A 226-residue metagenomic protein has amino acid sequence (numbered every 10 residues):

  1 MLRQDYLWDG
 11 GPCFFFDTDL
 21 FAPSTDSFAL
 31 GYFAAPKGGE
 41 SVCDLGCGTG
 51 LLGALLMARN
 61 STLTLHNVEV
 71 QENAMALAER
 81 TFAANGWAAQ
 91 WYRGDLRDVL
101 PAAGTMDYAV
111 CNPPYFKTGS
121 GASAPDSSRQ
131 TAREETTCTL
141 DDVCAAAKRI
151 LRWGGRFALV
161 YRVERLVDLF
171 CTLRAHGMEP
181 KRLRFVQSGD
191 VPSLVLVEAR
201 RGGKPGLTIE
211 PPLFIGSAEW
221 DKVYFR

Functional and structural regions predicted by a protein language model:
L2-S41, C47-R59, E198, I209: SAM-dependent Rossmann-like transferase core, predominantly class I methyltransferases with a strong bias toward
C13, T64, A88-Q90, E179-R182: Conserved beta-strand segments of alpha/beta enzyme cores
F15, D19, P23, T137-P192: Conserved Class I SAM-dependent methyltransferase catalytic core
S27, T49, G53, F116 (+3 more regions): A general structural signal for well-ordered alpha-helical segments in protein cores
A29-G104, Y108-A122: Conserved SAM/SAH cofactor-binding pocket of Class I
P113-D142: Mobile active-site "lid"/loop adjacent to the S-adenosyl-L-methionine
V191-R226: SAM/dcSAM-binding transferase cores
